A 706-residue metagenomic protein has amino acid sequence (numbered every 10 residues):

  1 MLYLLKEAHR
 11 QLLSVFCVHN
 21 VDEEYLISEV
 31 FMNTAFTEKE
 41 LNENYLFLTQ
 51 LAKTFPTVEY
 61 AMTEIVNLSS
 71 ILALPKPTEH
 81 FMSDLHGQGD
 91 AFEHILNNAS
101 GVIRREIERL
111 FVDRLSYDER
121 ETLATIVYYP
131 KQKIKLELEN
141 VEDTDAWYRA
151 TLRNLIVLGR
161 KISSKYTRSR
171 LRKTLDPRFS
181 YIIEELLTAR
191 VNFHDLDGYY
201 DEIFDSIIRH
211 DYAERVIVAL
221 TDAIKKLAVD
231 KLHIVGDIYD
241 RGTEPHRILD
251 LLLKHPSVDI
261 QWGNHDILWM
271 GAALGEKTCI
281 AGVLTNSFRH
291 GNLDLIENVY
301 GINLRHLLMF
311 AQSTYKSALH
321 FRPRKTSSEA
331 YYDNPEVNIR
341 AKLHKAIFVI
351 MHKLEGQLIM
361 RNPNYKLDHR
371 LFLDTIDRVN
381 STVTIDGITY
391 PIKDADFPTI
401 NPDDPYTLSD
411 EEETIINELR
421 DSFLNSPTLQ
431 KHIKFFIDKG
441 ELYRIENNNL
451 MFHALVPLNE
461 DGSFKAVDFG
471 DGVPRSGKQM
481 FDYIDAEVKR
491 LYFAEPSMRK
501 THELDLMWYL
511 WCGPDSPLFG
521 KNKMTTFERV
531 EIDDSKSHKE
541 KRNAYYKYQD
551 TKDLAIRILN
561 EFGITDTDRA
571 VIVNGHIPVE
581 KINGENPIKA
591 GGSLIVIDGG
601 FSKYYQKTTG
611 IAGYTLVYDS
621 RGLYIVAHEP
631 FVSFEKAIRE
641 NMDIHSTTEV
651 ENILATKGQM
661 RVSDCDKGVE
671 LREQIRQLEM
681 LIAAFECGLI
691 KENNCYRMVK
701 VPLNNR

Functional and structural regions predicted by a protein language model:
L5-F16, E23: Positively charged N-terminal leader segments that act as targeting/secretion signals
S14-V15, E29-R706: Feature recognizes metal-dependent phosphohydrolase scaffolds
